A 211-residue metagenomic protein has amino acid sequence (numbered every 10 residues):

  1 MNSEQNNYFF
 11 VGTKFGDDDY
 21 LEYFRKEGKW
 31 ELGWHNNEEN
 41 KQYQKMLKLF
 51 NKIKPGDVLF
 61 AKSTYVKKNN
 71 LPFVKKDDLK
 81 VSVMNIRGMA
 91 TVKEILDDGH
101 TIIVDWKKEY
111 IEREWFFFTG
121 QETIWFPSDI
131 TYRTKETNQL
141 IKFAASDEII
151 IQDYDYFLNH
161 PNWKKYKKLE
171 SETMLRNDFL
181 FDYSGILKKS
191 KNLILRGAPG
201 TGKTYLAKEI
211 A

Functional and structural regions predicted by a protein language model:
M1-P55, P161-T173: Compositionally biased, charged N-terminal/linker segments
V66-G88: Short, Lys/Arg- and Gly-enriched loop/turn segments at beta-strand edges
K80-S146: Aromatic- and Lys/Arg-enriched surface recognition patch
S171-N192: Pre-Walker A adenine-sensing motif
L195: Hydrophobic anchor at the beta1->P-loop junction of P-loop NTPases
A198-P199: P-loop (Walker A) phosphate-binding loop of NTP-binding proteins
G202-K203: Conserved glycine(s) of the Walker
L206, I210: Hydrophobic positions on the alpha1 helix immediately C-terminal to the Walker A/P-loop
